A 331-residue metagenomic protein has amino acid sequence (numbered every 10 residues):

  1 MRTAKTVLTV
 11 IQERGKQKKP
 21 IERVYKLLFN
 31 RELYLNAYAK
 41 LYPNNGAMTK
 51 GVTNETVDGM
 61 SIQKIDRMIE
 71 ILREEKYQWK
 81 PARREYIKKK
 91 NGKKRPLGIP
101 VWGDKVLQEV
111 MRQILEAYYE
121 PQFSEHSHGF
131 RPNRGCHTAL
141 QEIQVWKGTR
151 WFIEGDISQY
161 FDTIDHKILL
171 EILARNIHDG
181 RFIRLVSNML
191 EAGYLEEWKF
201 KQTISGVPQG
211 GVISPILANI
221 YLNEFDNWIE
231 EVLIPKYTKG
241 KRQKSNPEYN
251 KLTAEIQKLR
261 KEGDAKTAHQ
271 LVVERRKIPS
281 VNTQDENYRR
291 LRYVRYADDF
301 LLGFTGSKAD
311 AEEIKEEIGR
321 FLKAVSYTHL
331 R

Functional and structural regions predicted by a protein language model:
R2-V212: Conserved pre-catalytic core of RNA-dependent polymerases
R112-Y119, D226, E230, L322-K323: Short amphipathic alpha-helical signal-transduction/dimerization elements
E125-H126, F130-R131, T138-F321: Conserved polymerase palm-domain catalytic core
T328-R331: Conserved small/polar residues in nucleotide/adenosyl-binding loops
